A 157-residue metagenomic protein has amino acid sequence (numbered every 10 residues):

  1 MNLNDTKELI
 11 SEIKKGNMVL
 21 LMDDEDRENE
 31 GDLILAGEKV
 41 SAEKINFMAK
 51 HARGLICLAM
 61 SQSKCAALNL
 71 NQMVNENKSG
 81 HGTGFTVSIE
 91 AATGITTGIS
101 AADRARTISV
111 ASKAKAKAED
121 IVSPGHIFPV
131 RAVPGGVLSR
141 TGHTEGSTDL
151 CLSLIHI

Functional and structural regions predicted by a protein language model:
M1-I155: Catalytic domains of riboflavin
